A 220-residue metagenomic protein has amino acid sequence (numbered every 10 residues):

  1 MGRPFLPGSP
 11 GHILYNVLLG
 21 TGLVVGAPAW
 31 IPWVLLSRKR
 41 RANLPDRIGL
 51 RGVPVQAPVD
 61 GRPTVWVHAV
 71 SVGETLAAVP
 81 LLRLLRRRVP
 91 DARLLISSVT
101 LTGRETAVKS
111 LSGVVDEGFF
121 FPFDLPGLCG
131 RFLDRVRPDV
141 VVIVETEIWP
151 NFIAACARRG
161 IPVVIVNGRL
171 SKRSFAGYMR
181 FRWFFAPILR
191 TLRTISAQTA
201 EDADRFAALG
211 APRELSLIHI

Functional and structural regions predicted by a protein language model:
L6-P45: A transmembrane-helix-recognition feature enriched in membrane-embedded lipid enzymes and envelope glyco-/phospholipid
V24, R47, R51, S110 (+1 more regions): Residues that form generic nucleotide/phosphate-binding pockets
W30-L81: Short linear elements at protein peripheries
S71-R190, S196, D202-D204, L209-P212: Conserved nucleotide-cofactor-binding alpha/beta core module
L215: Acidic, glycine-enriched active-site microenvironments
I218-I220: Conserved small/polar residues in nucleotide/adenosyl-binding loops
